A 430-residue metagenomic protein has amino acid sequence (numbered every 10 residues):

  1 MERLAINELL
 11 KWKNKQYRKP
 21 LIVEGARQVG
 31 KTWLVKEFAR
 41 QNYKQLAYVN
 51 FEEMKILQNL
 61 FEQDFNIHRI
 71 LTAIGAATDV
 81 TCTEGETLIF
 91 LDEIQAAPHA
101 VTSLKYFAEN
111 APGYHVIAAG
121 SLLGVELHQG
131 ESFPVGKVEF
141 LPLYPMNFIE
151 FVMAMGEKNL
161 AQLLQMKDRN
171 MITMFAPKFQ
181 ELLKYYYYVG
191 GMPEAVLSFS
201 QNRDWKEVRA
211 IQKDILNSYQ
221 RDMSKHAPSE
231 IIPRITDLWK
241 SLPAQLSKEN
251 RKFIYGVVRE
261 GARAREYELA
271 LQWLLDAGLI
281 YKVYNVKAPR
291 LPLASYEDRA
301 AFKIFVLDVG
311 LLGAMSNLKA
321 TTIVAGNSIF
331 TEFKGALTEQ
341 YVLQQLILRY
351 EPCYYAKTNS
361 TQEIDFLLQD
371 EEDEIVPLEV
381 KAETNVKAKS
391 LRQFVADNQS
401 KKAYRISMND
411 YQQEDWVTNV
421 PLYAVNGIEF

Functional and structural regions predicted by a protein language model:
M1-N14: N-terminal pre-Walker A segment at the start of P-loop NTPase domains
K31: Conserved lysine of the Walker
L34, F38: Hydrophobic positions on the alpha1 helix immediately C-terminal to the Walker A/P-loop
E53-E84: Short glycine-rich substrate-engagement loop in P-loop NTPases that contacts/grips substrate
H115-S121, P142: Structural recognition of the conserved hydrophobic beta-strand(s) that form the central parallel beta-sheet of P-loop
L127-S247: Interdomain motor-coupling "hinge/lid" segment immediately C-terminal to the ATP-binding subdomain of NTP-driven enzymes
M192, L197-I364, D370: Accessory nucleic acid-recognition modules appended to NTPase machines
V342, L346, I364-L368, D373-T384 (+1 more regions): Conserved catalytic cores of phosphodiester-cleaving nucleases, focusing on short active-site segments
